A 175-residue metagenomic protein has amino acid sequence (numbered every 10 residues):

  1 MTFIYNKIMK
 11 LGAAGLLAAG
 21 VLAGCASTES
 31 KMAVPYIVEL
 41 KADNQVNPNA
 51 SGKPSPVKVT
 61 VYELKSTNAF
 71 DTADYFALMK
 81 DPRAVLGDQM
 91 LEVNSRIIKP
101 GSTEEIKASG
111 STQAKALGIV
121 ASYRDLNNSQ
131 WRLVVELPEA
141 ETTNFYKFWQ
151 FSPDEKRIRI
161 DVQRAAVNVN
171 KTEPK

Functional and structural regions predicted by a protein language model:
T2-G15: Bacterial N-terminal signal peptides that target proteins for export
V21-G24: C-terminal motif of bacterial Sec signal peptides marking the signal peptidase cleavage site
A26-E29: Bacterial signal peptide processing site
V38-A50: Short amphipathic, basic-aromatic surface patches that mediate peripheral association with negatively charged
S51-T60: Short coil-to-beta strand junction motifs in C2/discoidin
A73-S111, D125: Tryptophan-paired
K115-D125: A short, solvent-exposed beta-strand micro-motif common in secreted/extracellular proteins
R132-K175: Glycine-rich, aromatic-bearing surface loops/beta-hairpins
